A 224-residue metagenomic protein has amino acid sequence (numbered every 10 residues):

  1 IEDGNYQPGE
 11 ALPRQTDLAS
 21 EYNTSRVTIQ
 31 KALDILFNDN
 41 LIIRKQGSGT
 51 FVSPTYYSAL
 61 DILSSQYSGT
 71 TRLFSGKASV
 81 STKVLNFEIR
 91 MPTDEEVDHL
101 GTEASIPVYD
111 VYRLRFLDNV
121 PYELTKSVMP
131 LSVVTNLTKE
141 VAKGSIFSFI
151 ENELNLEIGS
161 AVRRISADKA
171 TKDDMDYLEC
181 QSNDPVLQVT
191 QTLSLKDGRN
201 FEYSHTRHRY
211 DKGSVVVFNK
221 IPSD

Functional and structural regions predicted by a protein language model:
I1-V52: N-terminal helix-turn-helix
T55-D224: All-alpha effector-binding/dimerization core of bacterial HTH-type transcriptional repressors
